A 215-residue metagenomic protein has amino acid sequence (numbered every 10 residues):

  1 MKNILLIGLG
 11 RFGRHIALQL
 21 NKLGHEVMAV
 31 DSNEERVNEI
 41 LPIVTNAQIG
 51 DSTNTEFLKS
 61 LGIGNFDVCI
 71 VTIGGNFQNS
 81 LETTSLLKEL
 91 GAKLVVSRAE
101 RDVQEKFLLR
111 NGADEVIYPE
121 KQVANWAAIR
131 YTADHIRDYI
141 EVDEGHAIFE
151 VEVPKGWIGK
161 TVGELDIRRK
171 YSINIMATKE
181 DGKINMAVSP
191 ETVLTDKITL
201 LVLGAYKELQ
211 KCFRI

Functional and structural regions predicted by a protein language model:
M1-I215: Cytosolic regulatory regions of ion transport systems
